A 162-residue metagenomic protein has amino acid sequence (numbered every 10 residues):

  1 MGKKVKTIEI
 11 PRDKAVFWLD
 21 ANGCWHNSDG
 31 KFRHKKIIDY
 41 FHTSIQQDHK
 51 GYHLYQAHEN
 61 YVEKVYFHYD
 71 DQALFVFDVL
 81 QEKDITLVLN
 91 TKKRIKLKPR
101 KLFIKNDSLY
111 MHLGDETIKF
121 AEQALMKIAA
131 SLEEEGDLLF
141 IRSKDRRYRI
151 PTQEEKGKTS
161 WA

Functional and structural regions predicted by a protein language model:
M1-A162: Terminal leader/tail segments of proteins
